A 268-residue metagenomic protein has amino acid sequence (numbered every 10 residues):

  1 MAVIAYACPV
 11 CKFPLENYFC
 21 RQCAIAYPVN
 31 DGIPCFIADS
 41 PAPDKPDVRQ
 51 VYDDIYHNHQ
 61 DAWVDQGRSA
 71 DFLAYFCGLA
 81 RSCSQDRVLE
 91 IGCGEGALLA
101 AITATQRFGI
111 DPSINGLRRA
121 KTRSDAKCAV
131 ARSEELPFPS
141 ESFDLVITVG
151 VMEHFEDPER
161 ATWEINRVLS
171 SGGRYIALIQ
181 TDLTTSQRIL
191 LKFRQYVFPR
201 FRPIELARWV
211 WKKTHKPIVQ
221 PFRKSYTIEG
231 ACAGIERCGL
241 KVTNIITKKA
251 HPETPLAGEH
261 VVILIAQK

Functional and structural regions predicted by a protein language model:
A2-E135, T162, K224, G258-V262: Conserved N-terminal segment of class I S-adenosyl-L-methionine
I147: A conserved beta-strand element that flanks and buttresses the S-adenosyl-L-methionine
G150-H154: Short catalytic micro-motifs in class I SAM-dependent methyltransferases
E159-S171: A short glycine-rich, Lys/Arg-flanked "PGG" loop and its adjoining helix->strand segment in the class I
Y175-I204: Conserved class I S-adenosyl-L-methionine
T214-G230: Acceptor-substrate binding/catalytic loop of class I
L240-H251: Conserved S-adenosyl-L-methionine
E253-K268: Core SAM-dependent methyltransferase catalytic element
